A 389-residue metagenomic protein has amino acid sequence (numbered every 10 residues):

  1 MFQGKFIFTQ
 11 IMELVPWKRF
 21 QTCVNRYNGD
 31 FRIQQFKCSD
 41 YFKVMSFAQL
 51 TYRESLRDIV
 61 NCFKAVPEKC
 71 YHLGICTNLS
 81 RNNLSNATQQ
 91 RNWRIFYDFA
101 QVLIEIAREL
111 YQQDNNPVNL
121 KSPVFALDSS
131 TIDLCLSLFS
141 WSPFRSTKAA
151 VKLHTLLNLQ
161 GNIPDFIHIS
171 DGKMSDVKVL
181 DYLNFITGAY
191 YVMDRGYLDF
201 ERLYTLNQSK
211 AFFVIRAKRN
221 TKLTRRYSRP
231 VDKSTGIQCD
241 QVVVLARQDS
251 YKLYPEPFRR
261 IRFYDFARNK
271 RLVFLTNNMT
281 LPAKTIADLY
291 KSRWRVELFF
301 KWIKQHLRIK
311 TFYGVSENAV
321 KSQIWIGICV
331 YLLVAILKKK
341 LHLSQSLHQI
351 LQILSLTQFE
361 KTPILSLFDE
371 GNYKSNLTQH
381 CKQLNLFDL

Functional and structural regions predicted by a protein language model:
M1-D58, C62, R91, D98-V102 (+4 more regions): Single, function-defining residue in the core of a domain
D58-P67, G74-N82: A short glycine/small-residue-enriched secondary-structure motif
C70-L73, E360-K361: Juxtamembrane membrane-interface segments at transmembrane alpha-helix termini
H72-R91, Q101: Major-groove recognition helix of helix-turn-helix-like DNA-binding domains
I104, L110-Q113: Extended Lys/Arg-rich, glycine-bearing segments that form polyanion-binding/interaction patches within enzyme domains
S142: A glycine- and small-aliphatic-rich helix-loop capping segment at beta-alpha/alpha-beta transitions that lines
